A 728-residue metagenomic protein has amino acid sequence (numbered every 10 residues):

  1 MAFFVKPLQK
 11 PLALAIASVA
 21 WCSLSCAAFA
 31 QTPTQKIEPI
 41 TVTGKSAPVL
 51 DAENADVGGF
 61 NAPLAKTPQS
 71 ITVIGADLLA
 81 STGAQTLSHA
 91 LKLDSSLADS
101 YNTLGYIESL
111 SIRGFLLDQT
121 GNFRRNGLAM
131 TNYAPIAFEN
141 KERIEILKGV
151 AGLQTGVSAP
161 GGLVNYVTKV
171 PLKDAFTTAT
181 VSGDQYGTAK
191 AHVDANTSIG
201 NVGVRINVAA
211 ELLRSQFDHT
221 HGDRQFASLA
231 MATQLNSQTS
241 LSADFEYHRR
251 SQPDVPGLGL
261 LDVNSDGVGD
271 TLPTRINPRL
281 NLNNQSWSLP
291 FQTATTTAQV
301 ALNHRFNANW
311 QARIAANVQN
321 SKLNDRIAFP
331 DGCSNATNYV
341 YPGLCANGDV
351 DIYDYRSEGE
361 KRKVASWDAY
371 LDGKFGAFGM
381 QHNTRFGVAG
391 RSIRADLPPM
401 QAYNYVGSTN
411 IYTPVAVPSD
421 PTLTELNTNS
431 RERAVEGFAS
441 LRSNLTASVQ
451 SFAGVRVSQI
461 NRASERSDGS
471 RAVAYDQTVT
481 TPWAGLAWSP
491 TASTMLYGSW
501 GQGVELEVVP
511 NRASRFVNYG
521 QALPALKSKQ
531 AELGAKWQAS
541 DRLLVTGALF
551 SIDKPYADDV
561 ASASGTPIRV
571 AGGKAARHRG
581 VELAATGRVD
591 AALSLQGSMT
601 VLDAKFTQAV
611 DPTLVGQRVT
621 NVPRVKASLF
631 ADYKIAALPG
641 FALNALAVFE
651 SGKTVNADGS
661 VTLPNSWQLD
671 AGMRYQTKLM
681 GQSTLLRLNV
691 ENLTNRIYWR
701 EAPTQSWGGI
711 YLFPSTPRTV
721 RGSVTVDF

Functional and structural regions predicted by a protein language model:
I37-D174, L533: Acidic, small-polar-rich N-terminal luminal/periplasmic segments of exported/outer-membrane proteins
E139-E142, L153-L229, L235-L241, T296 (+1 more regions): Outer-membrane beta-barrel translocator/receptor signature
T197, N303-N307, Q311-N317, S321-I327 (+4 more regions): Membrane-embedded beta-barrel scaffold of Gram-negative outer-membrane proteins
S215, S228-Q234, Q238-R305, N320-R362 (+3 more regions): Acidic/polar loop-and-plug regions of large Gram-negative outer-membrane beta-barrel proteins
A232-Q234, R362, M380-I393, T428-K554 (+2 more regions): Structural signature of Gram-negative outer-membrane beta-barrels, strongest in the C-terminal barrel of TonB-dependent
S251-V263, R394-D396, N461, A487-E532 (+4 more regions): Surface-exposed extracellular loop regions of Gram-negative outer-membrane beta-barrel proteins, predominantly
A447-Q450, S551-D553, A571-A657, T725-D727: Gram-negative outer-membrane beta-barrel transporters
V648-N656, Y675-F728: C-terminal beta-signal and adjacent terminal beta-strands/loops of Gram-negative outer-membrane beta-barrel proteins
